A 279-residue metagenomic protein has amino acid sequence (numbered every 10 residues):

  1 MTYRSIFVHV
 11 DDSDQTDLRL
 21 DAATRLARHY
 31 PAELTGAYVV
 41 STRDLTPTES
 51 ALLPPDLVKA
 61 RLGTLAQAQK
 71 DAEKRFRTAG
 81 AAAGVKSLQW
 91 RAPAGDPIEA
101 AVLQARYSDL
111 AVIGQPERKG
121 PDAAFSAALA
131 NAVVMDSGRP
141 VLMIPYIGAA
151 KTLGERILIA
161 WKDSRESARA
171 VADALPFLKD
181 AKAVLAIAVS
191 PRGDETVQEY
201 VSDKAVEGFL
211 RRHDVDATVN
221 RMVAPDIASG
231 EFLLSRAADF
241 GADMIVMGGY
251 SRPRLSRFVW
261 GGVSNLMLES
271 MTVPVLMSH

Functional and structural regions predicted by a protein language model:
M1-D56, D136, L153-M222: Small/aliphatic-rich secondary-structure junction motif
M1-T2, S41, T78-A111, R212-I245 (+2 more regions): Structural beta-alpha unit
D14-Q15, D96, R118, A149 (+4 more regions): Glycine-/small-residue-rich active-site loops that bind phosphorylated ligands and cofactors
T16, L20, R25-H29, A100-A150 (+1 more regions): Gly/Ser-rich helix-loop-strand patches that form or flank binding pockets for ribonucleotide-derived cofactors
G36, Q89-A92, M143, A186 (+2 more regions): A structural preference for short, hydrophobic beta-strand core positions in alpha/beta folds
D56-D71: A short acidic, glycine-rich active-site loop that binds or catalyzes chemistry on phosphate/adenosine moieties
